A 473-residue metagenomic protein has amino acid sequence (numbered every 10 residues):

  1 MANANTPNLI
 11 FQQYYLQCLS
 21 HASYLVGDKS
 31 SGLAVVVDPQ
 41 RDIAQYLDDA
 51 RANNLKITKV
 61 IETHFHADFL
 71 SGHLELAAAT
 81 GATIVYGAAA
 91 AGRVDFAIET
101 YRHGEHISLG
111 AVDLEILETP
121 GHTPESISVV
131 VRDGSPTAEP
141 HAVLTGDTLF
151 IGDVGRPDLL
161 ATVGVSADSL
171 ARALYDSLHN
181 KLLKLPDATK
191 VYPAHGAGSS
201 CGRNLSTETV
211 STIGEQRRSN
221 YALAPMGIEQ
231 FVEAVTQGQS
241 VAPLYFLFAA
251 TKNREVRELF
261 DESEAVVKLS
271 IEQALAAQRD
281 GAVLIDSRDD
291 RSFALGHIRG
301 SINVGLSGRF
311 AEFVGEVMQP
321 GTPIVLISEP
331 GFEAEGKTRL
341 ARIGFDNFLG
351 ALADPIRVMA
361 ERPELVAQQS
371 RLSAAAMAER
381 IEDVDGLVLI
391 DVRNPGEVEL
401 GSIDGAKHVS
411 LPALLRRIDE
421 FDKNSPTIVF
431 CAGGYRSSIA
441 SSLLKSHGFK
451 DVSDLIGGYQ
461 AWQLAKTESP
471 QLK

Functional and structural regions predicted by a protein language model:
N3-K56, V129-G146, I151-G152: Conserved beta-strand hairpin/beta-sheet module of binuclear metal-dependent hydrolase folds, prominently
V26, D38, H64, L76 (+9 more regions): Divalent metal-coordination and catalytic microenvironments
S31-G32, D113, T123-V241: Metallo-beta-lactamase
V36-V37, I57-H66, V85-A88, E118-G121 (+3 more regions): Active-site neighborhood of phospho(di)ester-bond hydrolases with catalytic His/Asp-centered motifs
P39-Q40, F65, A89-A90, T123 (+8 more regions): Active-site metal-binding loops of divalent metal-dependent hydrolases
R41-V85: Active-site metal-binding motif and surrounding structural segment of the metallo-beta-lactamase
T63-F69, H122, S126, H195 (+2 more regions): Histidine-centered divalent metal-coordination motifs
R156-D158, G164, E215-E258, E262-S263 (+2 more regions): Rhodanese-like catalytic fold shared by cysteine-dependent sulfurtransferases and DSP/PTP-type phosphatases
